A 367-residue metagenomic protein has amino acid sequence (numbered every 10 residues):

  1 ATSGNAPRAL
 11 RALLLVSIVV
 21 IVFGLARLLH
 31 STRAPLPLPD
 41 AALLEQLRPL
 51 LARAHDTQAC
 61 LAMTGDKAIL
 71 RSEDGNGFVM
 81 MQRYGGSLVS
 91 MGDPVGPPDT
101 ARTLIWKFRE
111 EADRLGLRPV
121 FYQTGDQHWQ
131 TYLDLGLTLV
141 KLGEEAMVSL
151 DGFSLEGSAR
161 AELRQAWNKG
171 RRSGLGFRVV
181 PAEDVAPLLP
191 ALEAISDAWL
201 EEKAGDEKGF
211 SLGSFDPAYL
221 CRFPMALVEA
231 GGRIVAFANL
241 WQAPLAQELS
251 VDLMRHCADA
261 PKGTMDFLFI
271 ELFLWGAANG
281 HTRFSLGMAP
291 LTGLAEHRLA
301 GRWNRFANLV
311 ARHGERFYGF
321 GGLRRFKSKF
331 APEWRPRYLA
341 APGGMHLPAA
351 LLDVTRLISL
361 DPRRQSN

Functional and structural regions predicted by a protein language model:
A1-G4: Membrane-interfacial helical/loop segments at transmembrane boundaries in membrane proteins
R8-T32: Alpha-helical membrane-embedded segments
L25-V89, L117, Y122-V140, D151-Q165 (+2 more regions): A conserved beta-strand-loop-helix scaffold within acyl/acetyltransferase catalytic domains
S90-D99: Glycine-rich phosphate-binding "P-loop"
N308-R312: Short beta-alpha connecting loops at secondary-structure transitions that line or flank enzyme active sites
